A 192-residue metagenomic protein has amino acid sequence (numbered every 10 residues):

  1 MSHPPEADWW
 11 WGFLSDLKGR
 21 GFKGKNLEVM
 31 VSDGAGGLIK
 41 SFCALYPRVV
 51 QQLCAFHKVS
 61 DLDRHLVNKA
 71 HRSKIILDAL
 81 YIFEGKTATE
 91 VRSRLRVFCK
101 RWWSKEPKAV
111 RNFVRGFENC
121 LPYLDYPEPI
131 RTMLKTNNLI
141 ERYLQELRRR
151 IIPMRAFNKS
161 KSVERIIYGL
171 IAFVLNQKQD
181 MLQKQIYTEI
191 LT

Functional and structural regions predicted by a protein language model:
M1-V31, G36, K40, A44-R48 (+2 more regions): RNase H-like nuclease fold core
S2-E6, M30, C54, A70-H71 (+3 more regions): A generic short alpha-helical patch detector that favors 3-5-residue windows in or near N-terminal regions
A7-W11, G24, A35-I39, S73-I76 (+5 more regions): Amphipathic alpha-helical transducer elements in NTP-driven molecular machines
W11-G12, L38-C43, K69-D78, L95-R101 (+2 more regions): Noncatalytic linker/hinge segments flanking ATPase motor cores
K18, F22, C43-P47, V67 (+6 more regions): Hydrophobic/aromatic-lined pockets within catalytic cores
L27-A35, S41-D78: Conserved beta-strand -> loop -> alpha-helix junction used to position metal-binding or nucleic-acid-contacting
Y81-T192: Acidic/histidine-rich catalytic cores and adjacent linkers of DNA breakage/strand-transfer/modification proteins
